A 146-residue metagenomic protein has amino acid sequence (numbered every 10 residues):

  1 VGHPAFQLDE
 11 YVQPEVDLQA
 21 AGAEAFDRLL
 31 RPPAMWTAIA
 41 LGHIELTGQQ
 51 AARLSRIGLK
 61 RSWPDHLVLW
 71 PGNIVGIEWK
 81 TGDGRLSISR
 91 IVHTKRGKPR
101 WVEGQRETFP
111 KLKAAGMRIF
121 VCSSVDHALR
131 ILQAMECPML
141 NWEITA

Functional and structural regions predicted by a protein language model:
V1-A146: Catalytic phosphate/metal-binding cores of nucleic-acid and nucleotide-processing enzymes, i.e., regions that mediate
